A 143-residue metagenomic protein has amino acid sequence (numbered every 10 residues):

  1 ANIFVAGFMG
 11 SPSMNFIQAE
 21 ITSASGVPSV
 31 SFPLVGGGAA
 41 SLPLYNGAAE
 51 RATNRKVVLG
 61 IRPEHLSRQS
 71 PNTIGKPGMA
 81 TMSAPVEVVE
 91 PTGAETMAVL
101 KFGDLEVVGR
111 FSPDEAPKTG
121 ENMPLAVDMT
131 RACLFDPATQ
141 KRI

Functional and structural regions predicted by a protein language model:
A1-G38: Internal alpha/beta loop-helix hairpins
A1-N2, G10-M14, P63, G103 (+1 more regions): ATP/adenylate-binding site constellation spanning eukaryotic-like Ser/Thr protein kinases, ABC-transporter
V27-E87, E106, E115-I143: Glycine/charge-rich catalytic "coupling/switch" loops of P-loop NTPases
V27-V30, G93-V99: Short aromatic-glycine-enriched beta-strand elements
